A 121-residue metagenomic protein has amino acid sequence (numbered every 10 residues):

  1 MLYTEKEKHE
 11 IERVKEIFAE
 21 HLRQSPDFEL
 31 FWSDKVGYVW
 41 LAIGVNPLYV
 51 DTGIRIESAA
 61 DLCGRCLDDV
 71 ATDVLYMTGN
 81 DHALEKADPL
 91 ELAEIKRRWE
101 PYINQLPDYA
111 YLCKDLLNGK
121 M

Functional and structural regions predicted by a protein language model:
M1-E5, D115-M121: Short intrinsically disordered terminal tails
M1-F28: Negatively charged, low-complexity tracts enriched in Asp/Glu with abundant Ser/Thr
R13-E16, K35-Y38, Y49: Detector for intrinsically disordered, low-structure N-terminal pre-sequences
F31-S33: Short beta-strand micro-motifs enriched in acidic
Y38-L106: Acidic, low-complexity, intrinsically disordered interaction modules
A110-C113: Generic L/I/V-rich hydrophobic alpha-helical segments across diverse proteins
